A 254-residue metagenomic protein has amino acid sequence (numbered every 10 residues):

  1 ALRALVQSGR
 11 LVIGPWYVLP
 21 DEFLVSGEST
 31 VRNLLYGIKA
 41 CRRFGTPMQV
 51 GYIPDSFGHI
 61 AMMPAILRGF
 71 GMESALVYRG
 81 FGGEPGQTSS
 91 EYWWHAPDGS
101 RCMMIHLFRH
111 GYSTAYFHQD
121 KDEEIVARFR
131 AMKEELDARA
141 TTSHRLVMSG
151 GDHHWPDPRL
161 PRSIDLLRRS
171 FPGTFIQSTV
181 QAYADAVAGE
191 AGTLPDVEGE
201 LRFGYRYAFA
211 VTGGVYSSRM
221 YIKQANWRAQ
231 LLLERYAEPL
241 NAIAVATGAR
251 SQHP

Functional and structural regions predicted by a protein language model:
A1-P254: Catalytic-domain carbohydrate-binding cleft regions of carbohydrate-active enzymes
